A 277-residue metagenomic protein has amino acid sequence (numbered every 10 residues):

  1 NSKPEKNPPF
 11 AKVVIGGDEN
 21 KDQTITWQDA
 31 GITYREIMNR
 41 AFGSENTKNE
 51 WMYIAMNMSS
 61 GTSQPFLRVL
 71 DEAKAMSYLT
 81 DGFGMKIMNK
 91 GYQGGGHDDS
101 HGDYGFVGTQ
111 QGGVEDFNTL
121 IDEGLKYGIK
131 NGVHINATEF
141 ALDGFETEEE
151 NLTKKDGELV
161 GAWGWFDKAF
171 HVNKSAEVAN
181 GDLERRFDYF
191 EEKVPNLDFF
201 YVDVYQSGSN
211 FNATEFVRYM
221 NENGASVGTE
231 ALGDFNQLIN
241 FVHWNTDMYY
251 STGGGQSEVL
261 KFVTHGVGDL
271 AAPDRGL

Functional and structural regions predicted by a protein language model:
N1-K86, G91-Y92, G108-Q111, Y127-K130: Carbohydrate-recognition beta-sandwich/jelly-roll modules in extracellular/periplasmic carbohydrate-active proteins
G84-L277: Aromatic- and carboxylate-enriched substrate-binding clefts and catalytic-loop regions of carbohydrate-active enzymes
